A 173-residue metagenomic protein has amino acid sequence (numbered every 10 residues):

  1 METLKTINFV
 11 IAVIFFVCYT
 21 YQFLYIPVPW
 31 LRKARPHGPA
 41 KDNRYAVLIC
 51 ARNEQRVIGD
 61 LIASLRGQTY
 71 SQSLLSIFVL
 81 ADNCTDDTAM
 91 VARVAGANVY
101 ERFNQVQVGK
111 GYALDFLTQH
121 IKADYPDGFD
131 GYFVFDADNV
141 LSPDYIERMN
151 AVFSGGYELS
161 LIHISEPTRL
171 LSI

Functional and structural regions predicted by a protein language model:
M1-K41, V94: N-terminal membrane-anchoring/stem segments of glycan-assembly enzymes
N43-A46, S76: Cell-envelope/extracellular polymer assembly enzymes that use nucleotide-activated donors
G59, D86-R93, D144: Acidic helix N-cap motif at the loop->helix transition within catalytic regions of sugar-transfer enzymes
A63-L74: Short, acidic, metal-binding catalytic loop of nucleotide-sugar glycosyltransferases
L74-L75, A89-H120, D124-D127: Conserved donor nucleotide-binding strand/loop of the catalytic core
A81-A89, N104-V106, V140: A conserved acidic beta->alpha catalytic loop
D87, F135-V152: Acidic donor-binding/catalytic loop of UDP-sugar-dependent glycosyltransferases, especially processive GT2
I162-I173: Single conserved hydrophobic/aromatic residue that forms the stacking wall/gate of nucleotide- or nucleobase-binding
